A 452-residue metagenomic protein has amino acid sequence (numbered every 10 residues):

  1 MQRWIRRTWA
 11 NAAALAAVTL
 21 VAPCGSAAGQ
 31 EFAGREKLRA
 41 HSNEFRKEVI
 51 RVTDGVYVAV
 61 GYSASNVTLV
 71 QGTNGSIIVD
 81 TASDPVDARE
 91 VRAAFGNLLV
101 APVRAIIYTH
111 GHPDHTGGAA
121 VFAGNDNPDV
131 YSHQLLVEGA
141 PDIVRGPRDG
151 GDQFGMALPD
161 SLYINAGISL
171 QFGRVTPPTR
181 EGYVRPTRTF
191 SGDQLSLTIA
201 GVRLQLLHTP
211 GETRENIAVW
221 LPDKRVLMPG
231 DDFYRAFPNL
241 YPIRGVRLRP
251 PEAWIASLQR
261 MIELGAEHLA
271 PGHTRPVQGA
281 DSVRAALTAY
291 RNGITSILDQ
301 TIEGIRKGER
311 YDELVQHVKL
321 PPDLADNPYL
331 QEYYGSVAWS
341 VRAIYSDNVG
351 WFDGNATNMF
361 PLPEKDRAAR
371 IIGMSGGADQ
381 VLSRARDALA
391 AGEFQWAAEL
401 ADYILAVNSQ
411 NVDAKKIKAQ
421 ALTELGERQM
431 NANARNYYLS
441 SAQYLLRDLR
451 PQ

Functional and structural regions predicted by a protein language model:
M1-A14: Bacterial N-terminal signal peptides that target proteins for export
N11-P23: Bacterial N-terminal signal peptides
Q30-R39, N165, V175, E263-H268 (+1 more regions): Accessory terminal helices/loops
A33-G34, R51, E138-H208, P251-G265: Metallo-beta-lactamase
E44-F45, V49, T73-G75, P85-S132 (+1 more regions): Active-site metal-binding motif and surrounding structural segment of the metallo-beta-lactamase
R46-L99, A218-D231: Conserved beta-strand hairpin/beta-sheet module of binuclear metal-dependent hydrolase folds, prominently
G55, V70, D80, F95 (+10 more regions): Divalent metal-coordination and catalytic microenvironments
G75-I77, S83-P85, V184, Q194-T198 (+1 more regions): Metallo-beta-lactamase
